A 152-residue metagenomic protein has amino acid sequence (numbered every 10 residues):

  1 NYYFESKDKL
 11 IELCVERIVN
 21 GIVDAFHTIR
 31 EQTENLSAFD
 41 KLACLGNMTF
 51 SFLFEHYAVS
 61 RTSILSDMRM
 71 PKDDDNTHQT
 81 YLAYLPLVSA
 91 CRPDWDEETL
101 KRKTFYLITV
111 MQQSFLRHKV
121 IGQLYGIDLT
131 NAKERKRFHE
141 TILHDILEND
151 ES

Functional and structural regions predicted by a protein language model:
Y2-E5, K9-Q32, C44-M48, H78-P86: Alpha-helical structural segments
L13, H27-E55, E97, T104-L107: Hydrophobic alpha-helical connector segments
N20-H27, M68-D94, E98, R102 (+1 more regions): Amphipathic alpha-helical packing segments from all-alpha helical-bundle domains
I22, F26, Y57, R61 (+2 more regions): Short amphipathic alpha-helical interaction/hinge segments
V23, L42-G46, T104, R135-L147: Short, amphipathic alpha-helical "lid/cap" segments that border enzyme active or binding sites
C44, S51-L87, D128-K133: Short secondary-structure transition hinges
T49, S63-D67, T104-L107, M111 (+1 more regions): Short alpha-helical scaffolding segments that buttress acidic/His motifs in well-ordered protein cores
L85-E97, V110-S152: C-terminal peripheral helix-coil segments that are non-catalytic and often amphipathic
